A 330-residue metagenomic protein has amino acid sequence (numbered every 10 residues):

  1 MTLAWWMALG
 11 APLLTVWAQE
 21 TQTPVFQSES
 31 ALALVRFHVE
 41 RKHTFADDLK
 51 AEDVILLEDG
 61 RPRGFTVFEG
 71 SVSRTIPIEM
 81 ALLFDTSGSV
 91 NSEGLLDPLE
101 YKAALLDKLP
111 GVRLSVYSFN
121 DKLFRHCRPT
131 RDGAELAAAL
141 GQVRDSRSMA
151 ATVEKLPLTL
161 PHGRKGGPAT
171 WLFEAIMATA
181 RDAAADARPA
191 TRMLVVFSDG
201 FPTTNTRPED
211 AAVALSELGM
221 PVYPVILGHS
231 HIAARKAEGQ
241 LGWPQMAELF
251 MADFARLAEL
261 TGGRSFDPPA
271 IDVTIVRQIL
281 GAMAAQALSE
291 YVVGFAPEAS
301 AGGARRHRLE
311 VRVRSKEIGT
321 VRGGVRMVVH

Functional and structural regions predicted by a protein language model:
M1-T15: Bacterial N-terminal signal peptides
W17-H330: Scaffold/interface architecture of coatomer-like assemblies
